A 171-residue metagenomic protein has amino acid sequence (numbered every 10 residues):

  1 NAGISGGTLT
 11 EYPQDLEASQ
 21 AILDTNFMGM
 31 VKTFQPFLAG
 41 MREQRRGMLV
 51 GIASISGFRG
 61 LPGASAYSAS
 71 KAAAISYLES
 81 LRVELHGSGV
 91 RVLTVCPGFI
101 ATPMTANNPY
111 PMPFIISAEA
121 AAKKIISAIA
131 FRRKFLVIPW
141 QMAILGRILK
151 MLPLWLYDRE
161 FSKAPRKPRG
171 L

Functional and structural regions predicted by a protein language model:
G3-Q20, G63: Conserved mid-core segment of classical short-chain dehydrogenase/reductases
F34, S70: Active-site helix of classical SDR
S54: Residue(s) in the substrate-gating loop at a strand-loop-helix junction that position the organic substrate next
R59, S80-R91: Active-site-adjacent segment of SDR/Rossmann-fold oxidoreductases
G60-S68, S80, N108: Active-site loop-to-helix junction immediately N-terminal to the catalytic Tyr of the SDR YXXXK motif in Rossmann-fold
T94, Y110-G146: C-terminal helical subdomain
P97-N107, P111: Short, flexible catalytic-loop segment of classical short-chain dehydrogenase/reductase
